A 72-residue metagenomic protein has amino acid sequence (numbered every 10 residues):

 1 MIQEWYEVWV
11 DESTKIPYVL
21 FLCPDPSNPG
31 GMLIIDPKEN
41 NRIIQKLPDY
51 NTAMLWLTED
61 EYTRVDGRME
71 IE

Functional and structural regions predicted by a protein language model:
M1-T14: Negatively charged, low-complexity tracts enriched in Asp/Glu with abundant Ser/Thr
D11, D36, N51-M54: Generic structural signal for short, flexible, solvent-exposed coil/loop and linker residues
T14-R42, E59-T63: Short aromatic-glycine-(Arg/Gly/Cys) micro-motifs in beta-strand/loop hairpins
R42-E72: Mixed-charge, Lys/Arg-enriched low-complexity segments
